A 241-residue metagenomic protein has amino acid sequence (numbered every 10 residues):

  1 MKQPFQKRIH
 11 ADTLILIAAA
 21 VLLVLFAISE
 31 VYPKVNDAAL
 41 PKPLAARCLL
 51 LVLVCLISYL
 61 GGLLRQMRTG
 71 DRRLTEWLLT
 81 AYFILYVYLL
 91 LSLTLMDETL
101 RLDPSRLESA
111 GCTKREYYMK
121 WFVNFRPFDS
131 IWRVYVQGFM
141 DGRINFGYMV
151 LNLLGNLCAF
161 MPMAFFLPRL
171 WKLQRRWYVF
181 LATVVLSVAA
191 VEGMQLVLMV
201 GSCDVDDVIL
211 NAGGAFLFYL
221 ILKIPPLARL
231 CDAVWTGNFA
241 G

Functional and structural regions predicted by a protein language model:
K2-M199, Y219-G241: Bulky hydrophobic segments
L157, M161, V208-A215: Alpha-helical transmembrane segments of multi-pass membrane proteins
Y178-V179, V205-I209: Hydrophobic alpha-helical membrane segments of integral membrane proteins
E192-Q195, D207, N211: Active-site scaffold segments
